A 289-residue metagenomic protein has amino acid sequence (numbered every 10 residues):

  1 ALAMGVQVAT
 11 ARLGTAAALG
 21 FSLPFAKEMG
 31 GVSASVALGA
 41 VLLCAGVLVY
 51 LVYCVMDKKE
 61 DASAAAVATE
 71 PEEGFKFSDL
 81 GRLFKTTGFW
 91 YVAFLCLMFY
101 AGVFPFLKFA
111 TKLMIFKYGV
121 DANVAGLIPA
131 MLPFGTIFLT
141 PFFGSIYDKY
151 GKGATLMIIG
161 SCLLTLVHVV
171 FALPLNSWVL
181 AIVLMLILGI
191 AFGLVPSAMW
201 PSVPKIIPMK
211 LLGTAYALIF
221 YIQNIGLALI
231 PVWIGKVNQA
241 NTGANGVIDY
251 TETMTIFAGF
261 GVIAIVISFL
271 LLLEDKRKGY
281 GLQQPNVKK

Functional and structural regions predicted by a protein language model:
Q7-D57: Helix-loop-helix hairpin linking two adjacent transmembrane segments in secondary transporters
K27-A40, K236-G261: A membrane-interface helix-boundary motif in multi-pass transporters
V47-C54, Y250, T255-K289: Multi-pass alpha-helical transporter architecture, strongest for 12-TM Major Facilitator/SLC carriers used
E60-V92, K289: Juxtamembrane intracellular "pre-TM" segments in multi-pass secondary transporters
T87-P141, I230-P231: Extracytoplasmic gate region of multi-pass secondary transporters
L139-K152, N238: Helix-to-loop junctions at the C-terminal end of transmembrane segments in multipass secondary transporters
G153-S202: C-terminal transmembrane helical hairpin of 12-TM major facilitator-type secondary transporters
M209-G243: A late C-terminal transmembrane helix in Major Facilitator Superfamily
